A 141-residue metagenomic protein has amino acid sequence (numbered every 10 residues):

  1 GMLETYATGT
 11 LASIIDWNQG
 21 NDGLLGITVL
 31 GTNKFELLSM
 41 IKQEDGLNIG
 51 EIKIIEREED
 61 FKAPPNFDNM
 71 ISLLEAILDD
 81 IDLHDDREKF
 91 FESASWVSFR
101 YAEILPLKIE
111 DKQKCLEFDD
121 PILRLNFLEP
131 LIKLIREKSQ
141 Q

Functional and structural regions predicted by a protein language model:
G1-Q141: N-terminal low-complexity, acidic/polar interaction/targeting segments
